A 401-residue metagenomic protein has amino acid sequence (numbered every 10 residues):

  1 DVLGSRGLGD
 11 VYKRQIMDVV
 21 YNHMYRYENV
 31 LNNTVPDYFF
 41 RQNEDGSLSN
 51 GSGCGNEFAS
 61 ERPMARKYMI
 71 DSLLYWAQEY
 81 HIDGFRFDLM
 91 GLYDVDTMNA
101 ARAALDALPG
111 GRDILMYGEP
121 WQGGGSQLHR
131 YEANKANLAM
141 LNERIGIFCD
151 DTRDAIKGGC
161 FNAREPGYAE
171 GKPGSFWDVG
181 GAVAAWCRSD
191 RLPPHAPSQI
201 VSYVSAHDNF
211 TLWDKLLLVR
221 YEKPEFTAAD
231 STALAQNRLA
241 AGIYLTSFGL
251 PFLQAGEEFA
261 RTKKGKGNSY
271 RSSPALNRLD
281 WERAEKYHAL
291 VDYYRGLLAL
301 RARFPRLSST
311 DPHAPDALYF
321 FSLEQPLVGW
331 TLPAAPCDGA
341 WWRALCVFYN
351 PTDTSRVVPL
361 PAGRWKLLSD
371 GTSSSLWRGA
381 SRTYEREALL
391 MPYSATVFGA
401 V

Functional and structural regions predicted by a protein language model:
D1-Y12: Single conserved hydrophobic/aromatic residue that forms the stacking wall/gate of nucleotide- or nucleobase-binding
K13, D18, H81-D83, G110-I114 (+1 more regions): Short, well-ordered coil/turn segments that N-cap beta-strands
H23-S47, Y131-L138, G265-A275: Aromatic- and acidic-residue-enriched segments that line the glycan-binding/catalytic groove of carbohydrate-active
R26-Q127: Active-site neighborhood of glycoside hydrolase catalytic domains
A65, M69-W76, T97, Y203 (+3 more regions): Alpha-helical packing segments of well-folded alpha/beta enzyme cores
R102-A103, L108, R112-F259, K266-Y270 (+4 more regions): Conserved alpha/beta catalytic core and glycan-binding cleft of carbohydrate-active enzymes
D230, L234, L245-L253, E257-F259 (+1 more regions): Carbohydrate-interacting/catalytic domains
